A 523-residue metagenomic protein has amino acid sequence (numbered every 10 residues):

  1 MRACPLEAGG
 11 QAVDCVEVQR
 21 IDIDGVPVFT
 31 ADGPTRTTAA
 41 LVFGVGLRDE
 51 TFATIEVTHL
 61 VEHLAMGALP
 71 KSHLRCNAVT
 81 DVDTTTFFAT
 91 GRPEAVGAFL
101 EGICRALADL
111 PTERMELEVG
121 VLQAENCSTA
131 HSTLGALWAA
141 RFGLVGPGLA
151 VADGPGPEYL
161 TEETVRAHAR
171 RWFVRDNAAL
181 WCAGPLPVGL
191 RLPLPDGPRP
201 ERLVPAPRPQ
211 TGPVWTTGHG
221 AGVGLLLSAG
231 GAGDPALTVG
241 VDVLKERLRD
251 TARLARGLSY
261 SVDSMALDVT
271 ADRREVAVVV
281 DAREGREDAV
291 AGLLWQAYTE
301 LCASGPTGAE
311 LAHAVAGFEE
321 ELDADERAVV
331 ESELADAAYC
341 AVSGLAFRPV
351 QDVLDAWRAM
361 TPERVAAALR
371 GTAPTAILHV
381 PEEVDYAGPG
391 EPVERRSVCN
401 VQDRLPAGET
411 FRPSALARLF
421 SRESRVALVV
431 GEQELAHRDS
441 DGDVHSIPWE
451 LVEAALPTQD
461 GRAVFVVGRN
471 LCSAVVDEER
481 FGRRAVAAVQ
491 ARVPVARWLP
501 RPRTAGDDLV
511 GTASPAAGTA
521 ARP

Functional and structural regions predicted by a protein language model:
M1-H73, R166-A255, P381-P523: His/Glu-rich zincin catalytic helix
A3, S72-H168, Q296, G308-L334 (+1 more regions): Acidic/histidine-enriched segments that form metal/cofactor-coordinating and catalytic pocket/exosite environments
A8-R20, W138-A178, L203, C340-A368: Histidine-acidic residue clusters that define the catalytic metal-binding segment of zinc metallopeptidase domains
G44, E118, Q123, P157 (+4 more regions): Non-catalytic interaction/regulatory segments
T85-T90, R171-P185, V276-D281, P374-P381: Short cationic amphipathic helices and targeting signals
K245-A282: A structural supersecondary motif
V278-G308: Extended amphipathic alpha-helical segments enriched in small hydrophobics
